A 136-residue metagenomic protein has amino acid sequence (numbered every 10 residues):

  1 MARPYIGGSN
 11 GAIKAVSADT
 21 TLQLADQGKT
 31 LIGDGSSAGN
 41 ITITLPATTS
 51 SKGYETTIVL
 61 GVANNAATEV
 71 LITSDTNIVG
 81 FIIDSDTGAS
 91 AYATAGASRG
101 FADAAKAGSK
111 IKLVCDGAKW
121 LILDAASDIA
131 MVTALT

Functional and structural regions predicted by a protein language model:
M1-G88, K119-T136: Exposed extracellular interaction/assembly regions and N-terminal maturation sites
T49, G100-A107: Extracellular beta-strand-rich solenoid/capping regions of secreted or surface-exposed proteins that bind or remodel
Y92-A102: A conserved acidic, glycine/proline-rich C-terminal tail/linker
K106-D116: Extracellular disulfide-bonded cysteine-rich modules/repeats
